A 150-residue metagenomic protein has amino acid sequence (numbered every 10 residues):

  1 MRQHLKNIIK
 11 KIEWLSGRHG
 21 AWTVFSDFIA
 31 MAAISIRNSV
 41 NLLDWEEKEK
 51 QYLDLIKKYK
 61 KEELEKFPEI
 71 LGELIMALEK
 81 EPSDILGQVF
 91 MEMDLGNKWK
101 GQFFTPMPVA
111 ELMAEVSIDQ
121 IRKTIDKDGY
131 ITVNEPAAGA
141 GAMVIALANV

Functional and structural regions predicted by a protein language model:
M1-M91: A short N-terminal interaction module
N7, N38-N41, N97, D126 (+2 more regions): Detector for Asparagine
L15-W22, W99-F104, V133: Short, charged/polar micro-motifs that form catalytic or ligand-binding hotspots
M76-D126: A short mid-domain helix/strand-loop element embedded in enzyme catalytic domains that forms or borders the active-site
P108-V150: Conserved S-adenosyl-L-methionine
